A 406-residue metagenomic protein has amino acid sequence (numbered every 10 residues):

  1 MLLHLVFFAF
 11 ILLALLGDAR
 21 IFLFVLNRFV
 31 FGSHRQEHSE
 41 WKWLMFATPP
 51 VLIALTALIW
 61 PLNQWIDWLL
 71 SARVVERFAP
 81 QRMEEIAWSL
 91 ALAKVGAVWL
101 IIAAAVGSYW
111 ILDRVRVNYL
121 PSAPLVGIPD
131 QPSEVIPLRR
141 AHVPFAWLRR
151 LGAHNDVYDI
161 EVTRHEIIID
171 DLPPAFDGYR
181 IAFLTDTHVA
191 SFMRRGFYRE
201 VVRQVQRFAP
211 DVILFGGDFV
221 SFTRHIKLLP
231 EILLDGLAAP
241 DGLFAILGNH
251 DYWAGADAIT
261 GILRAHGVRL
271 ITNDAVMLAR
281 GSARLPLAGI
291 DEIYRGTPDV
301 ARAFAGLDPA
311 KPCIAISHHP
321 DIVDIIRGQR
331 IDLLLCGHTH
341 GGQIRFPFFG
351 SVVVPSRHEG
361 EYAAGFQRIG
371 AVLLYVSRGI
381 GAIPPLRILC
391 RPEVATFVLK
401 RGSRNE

Functional and structural regions predicted by a protein language model:
M1-I160, N405: Non-catalytic terminal accessory segments
E161-T163, D171-E406: Soluble catalytic domains of enzymes that build or remodel membrane lipids, polysaccharides, and related
